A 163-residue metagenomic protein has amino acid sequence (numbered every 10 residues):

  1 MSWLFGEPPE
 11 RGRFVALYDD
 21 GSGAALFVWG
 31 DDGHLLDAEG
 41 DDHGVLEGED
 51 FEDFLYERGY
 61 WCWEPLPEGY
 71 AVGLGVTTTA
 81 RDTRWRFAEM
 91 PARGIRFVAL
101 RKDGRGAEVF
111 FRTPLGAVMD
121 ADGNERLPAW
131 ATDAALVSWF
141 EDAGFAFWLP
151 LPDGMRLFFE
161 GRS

Functional and structural regions predicted by a protein language model:
M1, E10, E47-D50, T83 (+4 more regions): N-terminal leader/targeting signatures
M1-P8, G75-M90: Mixed-charge, Lys/Arg-rich low-complexity intrinsically disordered regions
M1-S2, L17, F54: Generic low-complexity, intrinsically disordered segments
W3, L35, R84-W85, V118 (+1 more regions): Tryptophan-centered short beta-strand motifs
P9-R13, W29-D31, P91-I95, R112-P114: A short, compositionally biased
G12-D19, A88, R96-R101: A short beta-strand micro-motif
S22-Y70, K102-D142: Acidic, low-complexity, intrinsically disordered interaction modules
W61-T78, F140-S163: Mixed-charge, Lys/Arg-enriched low-complexity segments
